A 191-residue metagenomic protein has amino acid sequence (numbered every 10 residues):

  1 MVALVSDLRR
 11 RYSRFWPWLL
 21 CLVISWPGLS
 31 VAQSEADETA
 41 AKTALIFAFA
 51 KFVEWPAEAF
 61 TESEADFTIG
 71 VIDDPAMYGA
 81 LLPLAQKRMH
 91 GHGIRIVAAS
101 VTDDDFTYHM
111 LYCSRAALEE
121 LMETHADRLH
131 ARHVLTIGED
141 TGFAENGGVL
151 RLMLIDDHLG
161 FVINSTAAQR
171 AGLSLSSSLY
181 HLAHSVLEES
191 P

Functional and structural regions predicted by a protein language model:
V2-C21, S25-P191: Short hydrophobic alpha-helices and adjacent helix-cap/hinge residues
